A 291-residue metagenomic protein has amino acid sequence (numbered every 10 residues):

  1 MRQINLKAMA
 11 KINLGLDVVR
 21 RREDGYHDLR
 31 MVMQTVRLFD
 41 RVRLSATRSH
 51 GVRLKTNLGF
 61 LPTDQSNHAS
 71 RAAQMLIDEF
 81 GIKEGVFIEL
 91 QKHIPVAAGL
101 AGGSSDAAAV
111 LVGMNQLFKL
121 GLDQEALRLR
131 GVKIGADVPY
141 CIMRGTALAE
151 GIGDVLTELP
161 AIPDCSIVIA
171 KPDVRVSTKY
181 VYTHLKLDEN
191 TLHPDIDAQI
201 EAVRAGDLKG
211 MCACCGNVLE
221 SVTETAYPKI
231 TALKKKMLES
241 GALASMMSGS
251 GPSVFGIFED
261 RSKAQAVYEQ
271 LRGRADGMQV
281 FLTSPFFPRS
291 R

Functional and structural regions predicted by a protein language model:
M1-A98, Q116, L120-R128, I152 (+2 more regions): ATP-binding N-lobe of GHMP and related small-molecule kinases
L14, V42-L44, A69, G103 (+6 more regions): Residue-level signal for inorganic ion chemistry
L16, D40-L44, D137-C141, A147-L148 (+1 more regions): Short beta-strand scaffold segments in enzyme catalytic cores
Q34-T35, V132-K133, P139-I142, E158-P163 (+1 more regions): Solvent-exposed alpha-helices and their adjacent loops that cap or buttress functional pockets in soluble metabolic
R48-P62, V110, A205-C215: Short, basic/glycine-rich phosphate-binding loops at helix/coil junctions that contact nucleotide phosphates
G85, A107, L111-L148: Contiguous, small/hydrophobic- and glycine-enriched helical/loop subdomains that border and often "cap" functional
E89-F118, A136, L243-F258: Glycine/serine-rich anion-binding loops at beta->alpha junctions that coordinate negatively charged ligand groups
M143, L148-A244, E259-G273, G277 (+1 more regions): Conserved, helical-rich catalytic subdomain that frames metal- and/or nucleotide-binding sites in enzyme alpha/beta
